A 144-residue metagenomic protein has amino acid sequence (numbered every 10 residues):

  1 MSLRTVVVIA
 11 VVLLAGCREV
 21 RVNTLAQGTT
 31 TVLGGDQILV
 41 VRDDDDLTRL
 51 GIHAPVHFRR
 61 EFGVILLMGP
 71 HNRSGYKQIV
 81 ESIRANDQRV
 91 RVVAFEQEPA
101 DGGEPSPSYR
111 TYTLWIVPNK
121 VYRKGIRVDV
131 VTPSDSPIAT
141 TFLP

Functional and structural regions predicted by a protein language model:
M1-V7: Bacterial N-terminal signal peptides that target proteins for export
A10-C17: Hydrophobic h-region of N-terminal signal peptides that target proteins for export in Gram-negative bacteria
C17-P144: Exposed, flexible binding/inhibitory loops of compact, secreted disulfide-stabilized domains
